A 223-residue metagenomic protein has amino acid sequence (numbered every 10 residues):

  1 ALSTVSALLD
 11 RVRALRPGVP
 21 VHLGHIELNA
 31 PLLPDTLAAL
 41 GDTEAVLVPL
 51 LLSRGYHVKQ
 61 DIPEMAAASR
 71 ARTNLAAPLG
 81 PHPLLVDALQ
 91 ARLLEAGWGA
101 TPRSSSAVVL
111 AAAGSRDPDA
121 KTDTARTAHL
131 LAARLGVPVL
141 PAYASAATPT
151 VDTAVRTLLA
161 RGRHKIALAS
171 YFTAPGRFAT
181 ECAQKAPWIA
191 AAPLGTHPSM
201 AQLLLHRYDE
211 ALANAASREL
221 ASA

Functional and structural regions predicted by a protein language model:
A1-A223: Active-site-proximal alpha-helix that buttresses catalytic centers in soluble enzyme cores
